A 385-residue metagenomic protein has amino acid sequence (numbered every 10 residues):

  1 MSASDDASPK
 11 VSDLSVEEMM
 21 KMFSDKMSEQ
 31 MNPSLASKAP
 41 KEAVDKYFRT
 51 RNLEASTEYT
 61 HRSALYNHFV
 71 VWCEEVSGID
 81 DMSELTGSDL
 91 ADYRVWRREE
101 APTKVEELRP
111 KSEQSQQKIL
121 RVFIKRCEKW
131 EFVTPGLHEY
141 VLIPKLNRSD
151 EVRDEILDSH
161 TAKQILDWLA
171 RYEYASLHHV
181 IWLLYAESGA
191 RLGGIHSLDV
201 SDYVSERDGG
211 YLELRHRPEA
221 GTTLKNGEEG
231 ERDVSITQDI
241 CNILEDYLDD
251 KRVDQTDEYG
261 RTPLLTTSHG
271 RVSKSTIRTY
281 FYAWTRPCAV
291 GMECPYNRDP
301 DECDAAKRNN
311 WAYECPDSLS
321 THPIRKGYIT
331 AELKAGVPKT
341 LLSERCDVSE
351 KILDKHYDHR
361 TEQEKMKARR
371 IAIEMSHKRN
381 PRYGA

Functional and structural regions predicted by a protein language model:
S2-L14, E18-K26, A372-A385: C-terminal secondary-structure termini that scaffold catalytic or DNA-interacting sites
A3-L14, S159-L192, E229, Y259 (+1 more regions): Basic, Lys/Arg- and aromatic-enriched nucleic-acid-binding interface segment
S8-V11, L53-A55, C346-I371: Catalytic-site neighborhood detector that most strongly recognizes the C-terminal catalytic loop/helix of tyrosine
E42-Y59, S63-V152: N-terminal core-binding DNA-recognition domain of tyrosine recombinases/integrases
E75-S77, R278-E344, V348-K351, H359: Short, basic (Lys/Arg/His-rich) helix/loop patches that form interaction surfaces in the mid-to-C-terminal regions
N147-I165, T222-Q238, T256-R261: DNA breakage-rejoining catalytic core of tyrosine-based enzymes
S197-D246, V253-T256: Conserved tyrosine-mediated DNA breakage-rejoining catalytic core shared by Y-recombinases
C241-Y280, G291-C303: Major-groove DNA-contacting interfaces characterized by cationic-aromatic clusters
